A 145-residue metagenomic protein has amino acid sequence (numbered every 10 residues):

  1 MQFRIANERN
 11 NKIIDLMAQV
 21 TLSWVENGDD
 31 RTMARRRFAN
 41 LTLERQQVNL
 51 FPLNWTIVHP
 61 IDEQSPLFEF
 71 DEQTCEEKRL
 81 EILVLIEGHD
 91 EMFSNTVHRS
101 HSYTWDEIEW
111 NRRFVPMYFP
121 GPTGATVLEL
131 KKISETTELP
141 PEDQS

Functional and structural regions predicted by a protein language model:
M1-A34: Canonical alpha-helical transmembrane segment with a positive-inside/aromatic-interface signature
T21-S23, R31, H59, S100-T104: Generic alpha-helical propensity signal that fires on short helical segments and nearby coil/disordered stretches
W24-N27, L41-L53, Y103-M117: Short, surface-exposed linear segments at secondary-structure transitions and domain or protein termini
R31-F38, V97-H98, E129: Short, well-ordered strand-loop elements centered on a beta-strand within folded domains, enriched for acidic residues
R35-E76, G88-N95: Extended, solvent-exposed segments with strong compositional bias
T56, E87, M92-S145: Acidic, serine/threonine- and proline-rich intrinsically disordered appendage/tail regions
E77-E81: Extracellular Ig-like/FN3 beta-sandwich strand-entry sites
L83-L85: Intrinsically disordered, low-complexity polar regions and short flexible loop motifs
